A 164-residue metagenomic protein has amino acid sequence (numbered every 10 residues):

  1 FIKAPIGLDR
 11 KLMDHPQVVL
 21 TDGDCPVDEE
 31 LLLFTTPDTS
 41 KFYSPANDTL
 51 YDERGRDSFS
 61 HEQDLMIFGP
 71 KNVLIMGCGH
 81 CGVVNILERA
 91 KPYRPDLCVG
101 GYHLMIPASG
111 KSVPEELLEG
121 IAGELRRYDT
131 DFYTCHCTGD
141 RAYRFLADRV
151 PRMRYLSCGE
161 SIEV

Functional and structural regions predicted by a protein language model:
F1-Q63, R154-V164: Metallo-beta-lactamase
S60, D64, F68-L74, C78-G159: Cap/insert and terminal regions of metallo-dependent hydrolase folds
